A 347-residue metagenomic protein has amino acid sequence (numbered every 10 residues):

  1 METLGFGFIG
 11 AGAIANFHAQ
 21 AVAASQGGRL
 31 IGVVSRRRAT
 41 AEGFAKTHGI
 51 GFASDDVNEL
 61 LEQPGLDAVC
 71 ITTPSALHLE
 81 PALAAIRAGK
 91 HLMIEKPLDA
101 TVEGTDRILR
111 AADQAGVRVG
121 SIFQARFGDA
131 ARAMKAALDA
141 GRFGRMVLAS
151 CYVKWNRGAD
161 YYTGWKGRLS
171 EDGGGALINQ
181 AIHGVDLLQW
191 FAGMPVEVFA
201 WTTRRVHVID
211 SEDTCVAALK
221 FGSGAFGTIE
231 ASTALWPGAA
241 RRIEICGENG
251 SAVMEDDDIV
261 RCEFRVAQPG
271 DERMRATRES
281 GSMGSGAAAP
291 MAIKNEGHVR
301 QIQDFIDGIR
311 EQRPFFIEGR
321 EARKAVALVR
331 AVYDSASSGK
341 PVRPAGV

Functional and structural regions predicted by a protein language model:
M1-H48: N-terminal Rossmann-like dinucleotide-binding module
M1-T3, G28, A68-I71, G222 (+1 more regions): C-terminal helix-rich "cap/oligomerization" subdomain common to oxidoreductases
H48-A111, G297: Beta-loop-alpha module in the N-terminal Rossmann-like domain of NAD(P)-dependent dehydrogenases, especially those
S54, I94-E95, V119-S121, I229 (+1 more regions): Hydrophobic residues in well-ordered beta-strands that form the structural core
R110-R118, R132-V147, C246-G250: Basic phosphate/pyrophosphate-binding loop/patch that engages nucleotide-derived ligands
A125-I209, V216, G339: Predominantly a Rossmann-like dinucleotide-binding segment in NAD(P)-dependent oxidoreductases
V185-E263, V299-E311: Contiguous beta-strand/loop segments that form the cofactor/metal-binding neighborhood of enzyme cores
I243-E244, E248-R320, V342-V347: C-terminal glycine/acidic-rich active-site capping loop/insertion
